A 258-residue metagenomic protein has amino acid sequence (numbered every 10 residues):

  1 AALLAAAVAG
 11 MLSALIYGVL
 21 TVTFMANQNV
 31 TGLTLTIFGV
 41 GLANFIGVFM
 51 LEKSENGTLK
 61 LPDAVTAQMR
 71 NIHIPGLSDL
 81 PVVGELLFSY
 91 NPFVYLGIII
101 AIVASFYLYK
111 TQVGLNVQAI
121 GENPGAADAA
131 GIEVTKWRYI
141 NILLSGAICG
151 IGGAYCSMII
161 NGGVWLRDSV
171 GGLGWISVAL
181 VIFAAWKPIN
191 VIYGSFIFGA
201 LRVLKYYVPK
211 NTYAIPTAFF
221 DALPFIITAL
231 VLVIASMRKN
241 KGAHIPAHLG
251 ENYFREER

Functional and structural regions predicted by a protein language model:
A1-V40, R202: Alpha-helical transmembrane segments within multi-pass membrane transporters and channels
A2-V8, N29-L33, V94-I99, Y139-L143 (+2 more regions): Hydrophobic alpha-helical transmembrane segments
A6, C149, I159-F225: Transmembrane alpha-helical segments in multi-pass inner-membrane proteins
L15, V19-F24, I46-F49, F106-K110 (+3 more regions): Membrane-interface helix caps of multi-pass small-molecule transporters
V40-N44, V94-Y107, S145-G153, S177-L180 (+2 more regions): Hydrophobic core segments of alpha-helical transmembrane domains in multi-pass membrane transport and ion-translocation
V40-Y109, N211-F220, P246-R258: Transmembrane helix-bundle core of multi-pass membrane transporters and related energy-transducing complexes
L86-V164, P188, Y193: Helix-loop-helix "hairpin" substructures at the membrane interface of multi-pass membrane proteins
E122-G125, A129, T135-K136, V208-R258: Cytosolic-side transmembrane-helix boundaries in multi-pass membrane proteins
